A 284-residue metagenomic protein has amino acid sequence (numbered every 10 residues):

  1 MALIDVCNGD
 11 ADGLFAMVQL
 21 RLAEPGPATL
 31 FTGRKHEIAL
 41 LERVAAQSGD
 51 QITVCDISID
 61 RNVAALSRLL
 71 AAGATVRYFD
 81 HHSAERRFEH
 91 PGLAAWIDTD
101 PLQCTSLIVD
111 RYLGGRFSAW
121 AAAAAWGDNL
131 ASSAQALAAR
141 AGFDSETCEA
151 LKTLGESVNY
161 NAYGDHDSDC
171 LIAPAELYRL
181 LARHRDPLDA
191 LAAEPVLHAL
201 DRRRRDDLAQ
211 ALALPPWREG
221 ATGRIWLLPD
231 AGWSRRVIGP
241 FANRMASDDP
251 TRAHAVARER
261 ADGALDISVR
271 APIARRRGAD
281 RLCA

Functional and structural regions predicted by a protein language model:
M1-E156, W226, D230-A242, A246-H254 (+1 more regions): Replace "Mg2+/Mn2+-dependent" with "divalent metal-dependent
D10, G33-E37, H166, C170 (+1 more regions): Intrinsic-disorder/low-complexity, polar/charged segments
I38-A39, A64, S118, A175 (+3 more regions): Generic alpha-helical secondary structure signal
D56-I59, A162-P174, A192-D206, V237-P240: Short N-terminal helix-initiation segments at or just after the protein's N-terminus
W96-D100, L180-L227: Oxyanion-binding "anion nests"
L130-S133, N161, D165, H184 (+3 more regions): Short secondary-structure junctions and interdomain/linker hinges
A134, A138-R185: Loop-centered beta-sheet repeat module
